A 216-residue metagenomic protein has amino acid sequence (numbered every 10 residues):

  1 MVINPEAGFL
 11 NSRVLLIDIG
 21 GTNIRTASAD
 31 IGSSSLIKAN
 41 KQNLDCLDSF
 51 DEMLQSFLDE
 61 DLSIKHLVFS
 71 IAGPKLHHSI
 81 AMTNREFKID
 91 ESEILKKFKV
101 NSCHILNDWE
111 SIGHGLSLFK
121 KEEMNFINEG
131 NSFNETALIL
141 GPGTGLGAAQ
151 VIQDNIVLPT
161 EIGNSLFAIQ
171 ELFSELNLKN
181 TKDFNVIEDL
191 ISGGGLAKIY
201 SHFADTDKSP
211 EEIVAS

Functional and structural regions predicted by a protein language model:
V2-S56, I156-L158, I162-L166: Short glycine-rich, Thr/Ser-proximal phosphate-binding strand/loop in the N-terminal lobe of ATP-dependent enzymes
N11-S12, V100-N101, F133-A137: Short coil/turn connectors at secondary-structure junctions
I17, N107, P142: Active-site flanking residues adjacent to catalytic metal/cofactor-binding acidic residues
T26, I94, L196: Residue-level signal for inorganic ion chemistry
I31-S34, R85-K88, F119-I127, Q153-T160: A glycine- and small-aliphatic-rich helix-loop capping segment at beta-alpha/alpha-beta transitions that lines
D45, S49, I89, I191-G194 (+1 more regions): Conserved active-site and cofactor/substrate-binding residues in soluble primary-metabolism enzymes
E60-I105, E110-E123, I139: Short beta-strand-loop/turn "lid" adjacent to the catalytic site in phosphate-handling enzymes
E129-S216: Glycine/GP-enriched mid-protein hinge/lid loop-to-helix segment characteristic of carbohydrate kinases
